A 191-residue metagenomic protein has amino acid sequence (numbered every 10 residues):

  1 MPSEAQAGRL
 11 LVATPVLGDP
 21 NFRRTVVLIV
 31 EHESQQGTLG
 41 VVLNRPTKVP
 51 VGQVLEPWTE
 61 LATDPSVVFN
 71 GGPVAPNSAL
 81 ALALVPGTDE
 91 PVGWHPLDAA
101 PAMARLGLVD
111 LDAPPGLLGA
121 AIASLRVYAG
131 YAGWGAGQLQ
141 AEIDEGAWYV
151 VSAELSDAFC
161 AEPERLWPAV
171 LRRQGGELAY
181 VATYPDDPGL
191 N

Functional and structural regions predicted by a protein language model:
M1-N191: A short aromatic-anchored loop/beta-hairpin motif
